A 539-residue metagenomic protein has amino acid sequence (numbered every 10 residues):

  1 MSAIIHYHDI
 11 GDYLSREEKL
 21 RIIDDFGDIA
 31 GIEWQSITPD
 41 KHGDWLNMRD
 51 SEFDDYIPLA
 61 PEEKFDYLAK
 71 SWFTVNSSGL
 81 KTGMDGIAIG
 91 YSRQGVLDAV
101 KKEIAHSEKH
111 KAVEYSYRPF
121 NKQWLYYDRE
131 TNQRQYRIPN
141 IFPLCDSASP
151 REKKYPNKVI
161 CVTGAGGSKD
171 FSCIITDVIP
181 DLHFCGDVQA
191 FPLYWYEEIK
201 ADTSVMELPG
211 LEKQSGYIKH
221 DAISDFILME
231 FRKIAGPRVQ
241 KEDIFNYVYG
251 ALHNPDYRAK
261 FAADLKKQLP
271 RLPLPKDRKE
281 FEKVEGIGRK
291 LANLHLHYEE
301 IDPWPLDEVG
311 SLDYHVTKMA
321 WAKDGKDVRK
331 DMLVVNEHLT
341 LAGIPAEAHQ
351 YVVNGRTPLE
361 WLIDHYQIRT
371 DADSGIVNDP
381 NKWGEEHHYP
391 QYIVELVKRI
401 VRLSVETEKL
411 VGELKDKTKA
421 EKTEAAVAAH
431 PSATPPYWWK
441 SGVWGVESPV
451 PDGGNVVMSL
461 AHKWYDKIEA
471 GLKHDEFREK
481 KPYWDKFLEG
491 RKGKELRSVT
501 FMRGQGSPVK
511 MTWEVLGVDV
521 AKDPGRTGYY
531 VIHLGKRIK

Functional and structural regions predicted by a protein language model:
M1-S441, S448: Sequence-level detector for compositionally biased, low-complexity segments
W439-K539: Structured alpha/beta reader/binder surfaces that contact nucleic acids or chromatin modification marks
